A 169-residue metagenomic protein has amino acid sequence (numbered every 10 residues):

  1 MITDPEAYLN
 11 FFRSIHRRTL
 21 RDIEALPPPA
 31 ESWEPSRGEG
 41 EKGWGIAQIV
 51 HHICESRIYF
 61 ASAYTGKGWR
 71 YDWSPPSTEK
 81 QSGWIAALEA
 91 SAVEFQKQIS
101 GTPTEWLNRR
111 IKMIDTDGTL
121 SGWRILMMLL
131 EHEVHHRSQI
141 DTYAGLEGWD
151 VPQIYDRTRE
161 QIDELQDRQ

Functional and structural regions predicted by a protein language model:
I2-L9, K80-I85, L126-L130: Active-site rim elements
D4, F11-I15, A87-S91: Soluble or luminal CAZymes and related metallo-dependent hydrolases
L9, R13-L20, E24, A30-S74 (+1 more regions): Short, contiguous alpha-helical
S62-T102: Helix-adjacent hinge/juxtasegments
S100-T116: Acidic catalytic patch
